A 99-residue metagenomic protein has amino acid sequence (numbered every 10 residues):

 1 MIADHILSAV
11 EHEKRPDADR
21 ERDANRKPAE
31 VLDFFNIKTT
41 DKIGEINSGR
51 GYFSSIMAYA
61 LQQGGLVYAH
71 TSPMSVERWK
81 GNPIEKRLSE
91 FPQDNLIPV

Functional and structural regions predicted by a protein language model:
I2, K14-A29, S48: Conserved SAM-binding loop and adjacent beta-strand
H5, R26-E30, Y52, I56 (+2 more regions): Extracytoplasmic/secreted proteins, especially bacterial periplasmic and envelope-associated proteins
D17-R22, D41-G44, P73-E77: Second-shell loop/turn segments in exported
D33, K38-R50, M57-A58: Conserved class I S-adenosyl-L-methionine
K42-I46, V67-T71, L96-V99: Structural recognition of the beta-strand scaffold that forms the well-ordered cores of secreted hydrolase catalytic
A58-S72: Conserved S-adenosyl-L-methionine
L66, P73-N82: Class I S-adenosyl-L-methionine-dependent methyltransferase module
R78-V99: S-adenosyl-L-methionine
